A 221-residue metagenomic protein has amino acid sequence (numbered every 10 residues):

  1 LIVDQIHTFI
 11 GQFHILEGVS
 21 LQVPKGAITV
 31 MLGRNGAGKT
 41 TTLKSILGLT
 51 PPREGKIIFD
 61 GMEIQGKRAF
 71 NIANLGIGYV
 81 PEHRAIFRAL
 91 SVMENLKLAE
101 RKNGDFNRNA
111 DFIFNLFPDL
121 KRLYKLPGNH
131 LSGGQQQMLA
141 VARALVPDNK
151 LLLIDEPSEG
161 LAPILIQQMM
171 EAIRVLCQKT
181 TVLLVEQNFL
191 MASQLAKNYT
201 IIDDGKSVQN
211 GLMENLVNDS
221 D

Functional and structural regions predicted by a protein language model:
L1-V3, L16: Conserved structural motif at the start of ABC-family nucleotide-binding domains
L32-R34: The feature captures the beta-strand-to-loop junction immediately N-terminal to the Walker
L47: Helix-to-loop junction immediately C-terminal to a conserved catalytic motif
G55-I64, L75, R108-A110, N115: Conserved ABC transporter NBD signature motif
P127-L131, Q135: Conserved ABC ATPase signature
L145-K150, K179: A short, proline-enriched helix->beta-strand linker immediately N-terminal to the Walker B motif in ABC-type P-loop
I166-K179: Helical segment within the ABC ATPase nucleotide-binding domain
